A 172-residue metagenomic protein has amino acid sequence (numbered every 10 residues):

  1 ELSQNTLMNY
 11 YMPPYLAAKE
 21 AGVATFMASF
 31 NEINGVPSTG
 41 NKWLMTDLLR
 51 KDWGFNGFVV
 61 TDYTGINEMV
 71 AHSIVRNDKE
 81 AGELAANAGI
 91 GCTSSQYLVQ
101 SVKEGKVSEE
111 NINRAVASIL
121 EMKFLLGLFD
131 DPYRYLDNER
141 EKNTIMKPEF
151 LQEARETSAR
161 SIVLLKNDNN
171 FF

Functional and structural regions predicted by a protein language model:
E1-F172: Glycoside hydrolase catalytic-domain context in secreted enzymes
